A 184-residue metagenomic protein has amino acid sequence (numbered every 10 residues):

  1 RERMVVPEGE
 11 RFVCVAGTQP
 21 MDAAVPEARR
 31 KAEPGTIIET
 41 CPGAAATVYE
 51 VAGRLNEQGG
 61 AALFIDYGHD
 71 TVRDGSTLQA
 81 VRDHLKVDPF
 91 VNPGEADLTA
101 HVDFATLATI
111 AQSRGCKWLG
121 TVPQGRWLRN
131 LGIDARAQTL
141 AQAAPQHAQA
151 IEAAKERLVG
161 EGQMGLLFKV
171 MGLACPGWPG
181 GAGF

Functional and structural regions predicted by a protein language model:
R1-I37: Intrinsically disordered, low-complexity linker/terminal regions across diverse proteins
A24-F184: Long, Lys/Arg- and hydrophobic-enriched amphipathic alpha-helices
